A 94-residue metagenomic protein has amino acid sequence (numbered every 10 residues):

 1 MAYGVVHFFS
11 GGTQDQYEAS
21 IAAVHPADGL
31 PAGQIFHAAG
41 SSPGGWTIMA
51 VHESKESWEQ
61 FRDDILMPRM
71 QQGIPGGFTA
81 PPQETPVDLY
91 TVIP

Functional and structural regions predicted by a protein language model:
M1-M49, E53-P68, G76-P94: Short S/T/G/P-rich N-terminal loop/turn motif that feeds into the first structured element of a domain
